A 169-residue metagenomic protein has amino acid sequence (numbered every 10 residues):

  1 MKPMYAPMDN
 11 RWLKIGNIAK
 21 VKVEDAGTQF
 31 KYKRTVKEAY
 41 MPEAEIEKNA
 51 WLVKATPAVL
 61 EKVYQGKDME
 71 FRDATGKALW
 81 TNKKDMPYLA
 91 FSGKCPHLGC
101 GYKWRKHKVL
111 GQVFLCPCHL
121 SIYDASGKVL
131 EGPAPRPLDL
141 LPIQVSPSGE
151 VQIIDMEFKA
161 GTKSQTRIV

Functional and structural regions predicted by a protein language model:
M1-K108, D139-V169: N-terminal pre-ligand scaffold of iron-sulfur
A6-M8, K14, C116, S126 (+1 more regions): Preference for short coil/turn "hinge" residues that link or interrupt alpha-helices
Y32-T35, I122-G127: Short Pro/Gly-enriched beta-strand edge/turn motifs at strand-loop
M86, C118-H119: Short loop/turn microsegments at loop-to-beta-strand junctions
A90, G111-V113, D124: Disulfide-bonded cysteine motifs in exported proteins
L98, H119-I122: Detector for the c-type heme attachment site
K103-K106, D124-K128: Short Cys/His-rich "knuckle" micro-motifs
V109-C118, L130-D139: Short cysteine/histidine-rich metal-coordination sites, predominantly Zn2+-binding motifs
